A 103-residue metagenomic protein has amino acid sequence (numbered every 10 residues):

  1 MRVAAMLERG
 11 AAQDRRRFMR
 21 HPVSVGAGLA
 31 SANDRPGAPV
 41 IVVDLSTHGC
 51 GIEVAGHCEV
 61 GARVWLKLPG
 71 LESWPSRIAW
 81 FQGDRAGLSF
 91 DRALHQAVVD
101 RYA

Functional and structural regions predicted by a protein language model:
M1-V43, Q96-A103: N-terminal helix initiation/capping motif
S24-C58, Q82-G87: Short strand-loop-strand
C58, G70-W74: Short, charged beta-turn/beta-strand-edge "cap" motif at the junction between a beta-strand and an adjacent loop
R77-D100: C-terminal structural segments of small proteins and small subunits
